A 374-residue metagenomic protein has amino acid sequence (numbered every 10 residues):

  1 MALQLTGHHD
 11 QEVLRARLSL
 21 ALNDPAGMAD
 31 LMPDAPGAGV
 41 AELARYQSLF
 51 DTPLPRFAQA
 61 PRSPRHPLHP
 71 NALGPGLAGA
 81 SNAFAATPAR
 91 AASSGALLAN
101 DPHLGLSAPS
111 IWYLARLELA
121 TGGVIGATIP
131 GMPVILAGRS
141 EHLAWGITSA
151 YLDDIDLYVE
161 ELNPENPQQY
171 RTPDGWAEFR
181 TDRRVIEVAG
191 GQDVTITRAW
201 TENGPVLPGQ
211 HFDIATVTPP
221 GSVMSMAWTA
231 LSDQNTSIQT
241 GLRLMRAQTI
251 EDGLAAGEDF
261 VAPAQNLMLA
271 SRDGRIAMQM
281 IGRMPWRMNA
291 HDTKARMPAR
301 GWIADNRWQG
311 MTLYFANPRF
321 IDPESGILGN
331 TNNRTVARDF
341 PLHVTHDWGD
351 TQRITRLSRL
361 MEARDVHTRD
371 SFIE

Functional and structural regions predicted by a protein language model:
M1-L97, P102, A108, G126 (+1 more regions): Substrate-recognition/specificity elements adjacent to catalytic centers across diverse enzyme folds
V13-R15, S94-G95, L106-S110, A115 (+10 more regions): Short helix/loop capping segments that flank catalytic or ligand/cofactor-binding pockets
L20, D34-A38, R56, D233-Q234 (+5 more regions): Ordered core of a single globular domain
F50, I214-Q239, L244: Conserved, charged catalytic cores of large soluble enzymes
A83-T87, P133-A137, Q265-A270, R275-A277: Short beta-strand scaffold segments in enzyme catalytic cores
L104-L117, V159, I238, A247 (+1 more regions): Short active-site loop/helix that positions an aromatic residue
T121-T201, L242-R246, W302, S358: Compact, glycine/acidic-enriched structural inserts
L207-Q210, T216, S222, A262-R364: Hydrophobic alpha-helical segments
